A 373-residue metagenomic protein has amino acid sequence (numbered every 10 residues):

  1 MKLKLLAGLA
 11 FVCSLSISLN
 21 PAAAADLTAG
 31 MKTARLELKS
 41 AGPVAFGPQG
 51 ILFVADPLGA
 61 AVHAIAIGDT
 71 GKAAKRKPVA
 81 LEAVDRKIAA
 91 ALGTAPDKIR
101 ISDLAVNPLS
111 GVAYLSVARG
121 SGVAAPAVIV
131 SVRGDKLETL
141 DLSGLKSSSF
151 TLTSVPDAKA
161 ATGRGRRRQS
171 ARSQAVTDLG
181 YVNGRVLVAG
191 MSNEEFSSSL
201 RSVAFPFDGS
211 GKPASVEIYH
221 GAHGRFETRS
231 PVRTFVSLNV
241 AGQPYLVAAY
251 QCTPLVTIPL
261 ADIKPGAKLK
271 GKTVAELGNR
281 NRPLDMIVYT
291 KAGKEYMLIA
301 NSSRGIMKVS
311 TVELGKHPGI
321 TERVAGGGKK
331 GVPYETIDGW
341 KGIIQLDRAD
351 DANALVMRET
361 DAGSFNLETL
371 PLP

Functional and structural regions predicted by a protein language model:
M1-L5: Positively charged n-region of N-terminal signal peptides that target proteins for export
A7-S18: Bacterial N-terminal signal peptides
A23-P373: Sequence/structural signature of beta-propeller domains
